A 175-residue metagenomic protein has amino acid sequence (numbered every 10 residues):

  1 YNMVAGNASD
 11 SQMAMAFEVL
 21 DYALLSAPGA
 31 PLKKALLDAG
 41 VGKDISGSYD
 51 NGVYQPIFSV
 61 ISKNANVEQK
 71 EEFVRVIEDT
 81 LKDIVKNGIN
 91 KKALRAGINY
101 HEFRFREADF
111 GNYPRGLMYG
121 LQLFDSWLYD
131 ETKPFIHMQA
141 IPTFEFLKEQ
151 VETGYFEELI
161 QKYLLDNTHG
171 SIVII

Functional and structural regions predicted by a protein language model:
Y1-G6, K33-K148, T168-I175: M16 family metallopeptidases and their MPP-like homologs
S9: A short acidic, often aromatic-flanked loop/helix-cap motif at beta-alpha or helix-coil junctions that lines enzyme
Q12-L24: Active/ligand-binding-proximal structured segments within catalytic/core domains that scaffold catalytic residues
V19-Y22, P31-L36: Polybasic, glycine- and aromatic-enriched phosphate-binding surface used to engage nucleic acids
E152-I175: Extended, domain-scale alpha-helical bundle/helix-rich regions
